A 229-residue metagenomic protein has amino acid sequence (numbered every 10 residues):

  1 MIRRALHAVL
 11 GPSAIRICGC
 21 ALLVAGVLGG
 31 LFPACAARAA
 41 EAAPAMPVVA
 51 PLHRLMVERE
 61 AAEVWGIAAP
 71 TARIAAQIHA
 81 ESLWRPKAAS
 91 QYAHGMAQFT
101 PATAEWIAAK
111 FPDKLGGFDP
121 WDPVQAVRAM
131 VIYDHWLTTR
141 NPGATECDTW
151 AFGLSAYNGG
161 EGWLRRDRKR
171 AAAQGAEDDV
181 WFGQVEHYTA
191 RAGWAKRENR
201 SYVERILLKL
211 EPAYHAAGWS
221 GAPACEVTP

Functional and structural regions predicted by a protein language model:
M1-P12: N-terminal secretory signal peptides that target proteins for export/translocation
I2, I17, C35-P51, L55 (+3 more regions): Non-catalytic cell-wall polysaccharide-engagement segments
C18-G30: Bacterial N-terminal signal peptides
L52-W65, A88, M96: Peri-catalytic and regulatory segments of divalent metal-dependent proteins
V64-T71, H79, W136: Generic signature of mature, soluble extracytoplasmic domains
A69-A76, H94, C147-S155: Alpha-helical scaffolds flanking conserved acidic
H79-T103, G160, I206, L210: Cell-wall polysaccharide-cleaving catalytic domain and substrate-binding groove, primarily in peptidoglycan/chitin
